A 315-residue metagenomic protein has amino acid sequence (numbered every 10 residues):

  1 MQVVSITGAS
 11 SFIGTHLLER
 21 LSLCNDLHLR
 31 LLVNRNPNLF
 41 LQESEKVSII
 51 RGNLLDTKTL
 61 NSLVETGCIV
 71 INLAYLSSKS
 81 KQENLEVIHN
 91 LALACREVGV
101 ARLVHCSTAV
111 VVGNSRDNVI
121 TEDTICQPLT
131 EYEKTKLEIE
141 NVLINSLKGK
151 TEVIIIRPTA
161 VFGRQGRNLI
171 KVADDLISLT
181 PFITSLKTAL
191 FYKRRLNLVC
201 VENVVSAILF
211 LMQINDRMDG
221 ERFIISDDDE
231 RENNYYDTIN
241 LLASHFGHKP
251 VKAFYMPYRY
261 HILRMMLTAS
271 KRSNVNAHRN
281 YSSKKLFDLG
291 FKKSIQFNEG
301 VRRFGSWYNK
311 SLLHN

Functional and structural regions predicted by a protein language model:
V3-C24: N-terminal Rossmann NAD(P)H-binding glycine-rich loop of SDR-like oxidoreductase domains
R51-N90, A94-R96, V111-V112: NAD(P)H-binding glycine-rich loop region in Rossmannoid oxidoreductase-like domains and their noncatalytic homologs
H89-Y132, I154: Conserved Rossmann-fold NAD(P)-dependent oxidoreductase catalytic core, especially the SDR/UDP-sugar
L129-R157: Active-site Tyr-X1-5-Lys
L147-L196, V201-N203, L242: NAD(P)-dependent short-chain dehydrogenase/reductase
V201, R222, I262-K293: Conserved C-terminal active-site "lid" loop/helix of NAD(P)H-dependent oxidoreductases that clamps the redox cofactor
A207-S270, R303, L312-L313: Mid/C-terminal beta-alpha module of Rossmann-like enzyme folds, strongest in SDR-family dehydrogenases/epimerases
F287-D288, I295-N315: Amphipathic terminal alpha-helices
